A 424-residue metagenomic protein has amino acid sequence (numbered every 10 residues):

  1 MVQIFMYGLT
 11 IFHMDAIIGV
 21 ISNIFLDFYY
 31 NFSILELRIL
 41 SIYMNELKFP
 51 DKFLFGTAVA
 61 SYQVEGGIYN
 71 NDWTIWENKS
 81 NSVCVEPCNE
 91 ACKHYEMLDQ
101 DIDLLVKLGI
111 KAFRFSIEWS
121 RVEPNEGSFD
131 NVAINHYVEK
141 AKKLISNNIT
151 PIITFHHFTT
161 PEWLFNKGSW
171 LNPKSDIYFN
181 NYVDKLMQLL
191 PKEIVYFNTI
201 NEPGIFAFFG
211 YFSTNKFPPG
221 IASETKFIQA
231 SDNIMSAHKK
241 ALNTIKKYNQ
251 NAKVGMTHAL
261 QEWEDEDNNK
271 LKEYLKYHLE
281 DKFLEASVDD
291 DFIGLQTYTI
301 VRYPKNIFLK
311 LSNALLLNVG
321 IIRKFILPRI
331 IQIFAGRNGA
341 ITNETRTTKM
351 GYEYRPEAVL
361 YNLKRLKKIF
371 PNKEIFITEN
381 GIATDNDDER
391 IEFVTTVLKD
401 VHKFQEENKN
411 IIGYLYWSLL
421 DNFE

Functional and structural regions predicted by a protein language model:
Q3, Y7, H13, Y29-Y30 (+1 more regions): Low-complexity, intrinsically disordered or signal/transmembrane-proximal segments
F5, D27-F28, S41, N135 (+1 more regions): Intrinsically disordered, low-complexity segments enriched in small/polar residues
G8, M14-A16, V20, I24: Short hydrophobic alpha-helical segments enriched in small aliphatic residues
L9-T10, S33, I153: Intrinsically disordered/low-complexity terminal segments and short unstructured peptides
I17, D27-I34, R38-L40, I333: Short, positively charged and aromatic/hydrophobic N-terminal segments
M44-I102, V106-K111, S116, S120-E424: Non-catalytic scaffold segments within catalytic domains of secreted glycoside hydrolases
